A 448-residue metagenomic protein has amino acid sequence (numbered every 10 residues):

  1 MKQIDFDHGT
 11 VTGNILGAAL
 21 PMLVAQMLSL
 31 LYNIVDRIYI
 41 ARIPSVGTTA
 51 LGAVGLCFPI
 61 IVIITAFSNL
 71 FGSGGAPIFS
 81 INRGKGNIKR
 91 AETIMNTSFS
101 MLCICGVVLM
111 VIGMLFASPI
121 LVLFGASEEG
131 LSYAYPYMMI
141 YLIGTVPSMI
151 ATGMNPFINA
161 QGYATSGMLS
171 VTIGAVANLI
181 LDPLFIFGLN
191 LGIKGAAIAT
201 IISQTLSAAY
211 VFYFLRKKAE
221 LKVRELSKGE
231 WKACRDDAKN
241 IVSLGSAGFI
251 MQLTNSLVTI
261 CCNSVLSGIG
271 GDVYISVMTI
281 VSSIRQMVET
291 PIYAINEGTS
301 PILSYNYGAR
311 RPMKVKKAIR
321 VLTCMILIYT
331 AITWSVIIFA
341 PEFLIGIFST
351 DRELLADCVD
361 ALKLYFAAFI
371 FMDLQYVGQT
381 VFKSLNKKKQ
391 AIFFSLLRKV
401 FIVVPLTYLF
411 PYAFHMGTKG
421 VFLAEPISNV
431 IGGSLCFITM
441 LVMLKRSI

Functional and structural regions predicted by a protein language model:
M1-A19, F79-G144, N190-G245, L303-A368 (+1 more regions): Short alpha-helical transmembrane segments in multi-pass integral membrane proteins
F6-V46, P59-G74, I78, C103-M110 (+5 more regions): N-terminal transmembrane alpha-helices
G17, I40-V62, E129-Y133, I193-K194 (+6 more regions): Interfacial/gating helices of multi-pass transporter permease domains
G17-D36, I140, G174, S203-S207 (+4 more regions): Transmembrane helical elements of multi-pass membrane transporters/channels
L23, M27, L31, V35 (+17 more regions): Generic alpha-helical transmembrane segments of integral inner-membrane proteins, especially permease/transport modules
M27, L31-G52, L121-E128, L184-L191 (+5 more regions): Helix-terminus/linker motif at the lipid-water interface of multi-pass membrane proteins
L51-V111, S148-G167, N263, I275-S335 (+2 more regions): Small-residue-rich hydrophobic transmembrane alpha-helices
N69-G72, Y141-N159, G167-N178, A196-V211 (+5 more regions): Short runs within selected transmembrane alpha-helices of multi-pass transporters and secretion channels
